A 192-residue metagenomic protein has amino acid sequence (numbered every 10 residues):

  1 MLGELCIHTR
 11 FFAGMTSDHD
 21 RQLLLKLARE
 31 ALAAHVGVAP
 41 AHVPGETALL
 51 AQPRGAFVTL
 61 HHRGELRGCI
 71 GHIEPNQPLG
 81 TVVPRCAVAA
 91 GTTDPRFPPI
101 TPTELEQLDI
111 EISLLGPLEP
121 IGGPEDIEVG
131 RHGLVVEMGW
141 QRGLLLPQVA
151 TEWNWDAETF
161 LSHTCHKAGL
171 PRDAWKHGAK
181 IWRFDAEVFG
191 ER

Functional and structural regions predicted by a protein language model:
C6, F11-R192: Basic nucleic-acid-binding interfaces
